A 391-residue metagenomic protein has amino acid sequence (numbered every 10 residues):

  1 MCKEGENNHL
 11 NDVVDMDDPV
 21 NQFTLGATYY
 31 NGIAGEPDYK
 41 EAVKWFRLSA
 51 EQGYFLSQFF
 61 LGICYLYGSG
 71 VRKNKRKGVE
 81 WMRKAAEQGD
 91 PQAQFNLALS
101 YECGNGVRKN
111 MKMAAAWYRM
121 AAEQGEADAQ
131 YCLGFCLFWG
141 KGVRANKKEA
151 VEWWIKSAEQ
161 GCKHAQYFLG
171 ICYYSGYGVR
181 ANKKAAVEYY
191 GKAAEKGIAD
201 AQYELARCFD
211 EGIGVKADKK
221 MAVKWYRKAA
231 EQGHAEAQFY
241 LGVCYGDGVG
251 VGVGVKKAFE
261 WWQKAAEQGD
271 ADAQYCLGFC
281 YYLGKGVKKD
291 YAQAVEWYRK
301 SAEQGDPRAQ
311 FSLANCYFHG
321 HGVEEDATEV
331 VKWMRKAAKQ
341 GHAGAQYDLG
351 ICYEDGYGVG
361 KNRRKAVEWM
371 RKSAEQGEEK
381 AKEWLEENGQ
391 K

Functional and structural regions predicted by a protein language model:
M1-A34, K40-S49, F60: N-terminal segments that cap or nucleate solenoid repeat domains
G5-N8, K372-K391: Terminal, low-structured helical/coil segments at or just beyond the last alpha-helical repeat
M16-D18, Q22, N31-I33, D38 (+29 more regions): Short helix-capping/linker turns of helical repeat alpha-solenoids
T24-N31, G35, F60-Y67, N96-C103 (+9 more regions): Hydrophobic face of amphipathic alpha-helices that form TPR/SEL1-like repeat modules and related alpha-solenoid
Y190, Y298, G360-E379: TPR/TPR-like (Sel1-like) alpha-helical repeat modules
